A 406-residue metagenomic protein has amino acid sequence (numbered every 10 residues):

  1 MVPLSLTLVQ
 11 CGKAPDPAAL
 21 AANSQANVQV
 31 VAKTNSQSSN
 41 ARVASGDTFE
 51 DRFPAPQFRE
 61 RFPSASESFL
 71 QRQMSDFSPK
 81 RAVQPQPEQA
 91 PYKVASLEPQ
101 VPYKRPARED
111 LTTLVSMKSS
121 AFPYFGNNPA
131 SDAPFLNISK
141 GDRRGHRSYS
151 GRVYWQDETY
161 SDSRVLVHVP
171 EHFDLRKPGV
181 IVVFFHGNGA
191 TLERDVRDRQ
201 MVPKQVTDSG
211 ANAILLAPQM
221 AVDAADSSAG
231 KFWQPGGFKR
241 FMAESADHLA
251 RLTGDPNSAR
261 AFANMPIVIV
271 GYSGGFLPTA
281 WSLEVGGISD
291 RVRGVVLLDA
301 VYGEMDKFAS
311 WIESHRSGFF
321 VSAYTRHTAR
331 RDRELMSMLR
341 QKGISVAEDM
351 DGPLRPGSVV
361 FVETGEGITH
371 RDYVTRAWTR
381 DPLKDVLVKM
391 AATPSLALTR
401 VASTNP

Functional and structural regions predicted by a protein language model:
M1-A22: Sec-dependent N-terminal signal peptides
L20, K33, R42-V180, A347-E348 (+2 more regions): A domain-start/cap signature at the N-terminus of enzymes
R176-R251: Active-site machinery of serine-nucleophile hydrolases
L192-R194, A224-S227, L277-T279, G303-F308 (+2 more regions): Extracytoplasmic/secreted cell-surface and envelope-processing proteins
S258-S273: Alpha/beta-hydrolase fold nucleophile elbow
F276-G287: Short glycine-enriched nucleophile-adjacent loop and the immediately C-terminal alpha-helix near the catalytic center
S289-Y302: A conserved short beta-strand
S322-P406: C-terminal catalytic histidine-bearing segment of alpha/beta-hydrolase fold enzymes
